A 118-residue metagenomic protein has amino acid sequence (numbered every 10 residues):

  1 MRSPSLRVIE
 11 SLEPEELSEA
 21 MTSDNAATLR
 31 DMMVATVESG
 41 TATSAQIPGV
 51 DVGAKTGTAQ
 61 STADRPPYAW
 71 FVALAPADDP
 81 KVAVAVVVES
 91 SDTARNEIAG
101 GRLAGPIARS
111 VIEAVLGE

Functional and structural regions predicted by a protein language model:
M1-G40, I47, A94-G101, E118: Conserved active-site-proximal loop/helix segments of enzymes involved in bacterial cell-wall and related
P4, G53, A75, A85-E89: Generic beta-strand/beta-sheet core signal
N25, Y68, P80, L103-I107: Catalytic-loop motifs flanking and including active-site residues across diverse enzymes
L29, K55-G57, V72, V84 (+1 more regions): Residue-level preference for non-acidic, small/hydrophobic
V37, R109-L116: Short amphipathic alpha-helical signal-transduction/dimerization elements
P48-A77: Short, Gly/Ser/Thr-enriched beta-strand-loop segments that form substrate-interacting elements of hydrolase/peptidase
A59, R102-L103: Gly/Ser/Thr-rich beta-alpha loop segments that engage phosphate groups in nucleotides
P80-N96: Short, well-ordered beta-strand elements
